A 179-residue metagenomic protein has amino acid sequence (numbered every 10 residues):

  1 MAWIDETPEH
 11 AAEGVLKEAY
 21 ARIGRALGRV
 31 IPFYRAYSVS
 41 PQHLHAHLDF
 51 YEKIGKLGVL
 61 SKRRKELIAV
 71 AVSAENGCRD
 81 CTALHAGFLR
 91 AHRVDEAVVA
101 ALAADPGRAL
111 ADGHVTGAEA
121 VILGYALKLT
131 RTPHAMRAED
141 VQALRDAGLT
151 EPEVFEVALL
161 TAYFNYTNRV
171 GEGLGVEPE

Functional and structural regions predicted by a protein language model:
M1-E179: Hydrophobic alpha-helical segments
